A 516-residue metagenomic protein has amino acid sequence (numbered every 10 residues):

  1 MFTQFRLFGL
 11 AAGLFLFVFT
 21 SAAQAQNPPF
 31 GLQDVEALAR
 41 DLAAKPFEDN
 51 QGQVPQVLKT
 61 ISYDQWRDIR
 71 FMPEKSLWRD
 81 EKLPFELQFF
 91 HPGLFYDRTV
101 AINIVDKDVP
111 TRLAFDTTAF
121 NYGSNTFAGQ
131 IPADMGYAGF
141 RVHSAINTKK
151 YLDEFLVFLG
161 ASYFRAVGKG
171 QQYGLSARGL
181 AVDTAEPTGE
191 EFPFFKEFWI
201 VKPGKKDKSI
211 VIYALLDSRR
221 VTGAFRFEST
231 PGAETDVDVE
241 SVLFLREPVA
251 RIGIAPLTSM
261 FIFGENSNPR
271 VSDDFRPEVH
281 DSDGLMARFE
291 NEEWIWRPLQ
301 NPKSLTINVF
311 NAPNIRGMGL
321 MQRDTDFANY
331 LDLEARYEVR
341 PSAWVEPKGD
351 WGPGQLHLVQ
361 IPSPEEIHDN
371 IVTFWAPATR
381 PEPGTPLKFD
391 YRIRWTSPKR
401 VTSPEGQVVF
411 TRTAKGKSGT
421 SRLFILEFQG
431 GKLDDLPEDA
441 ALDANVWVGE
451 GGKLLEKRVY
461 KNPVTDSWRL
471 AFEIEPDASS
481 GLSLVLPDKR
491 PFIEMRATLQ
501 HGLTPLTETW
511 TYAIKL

Functional and structural regions predicted by a protein language model:
M1-A11: Bacterial N-terminal signal peptides that target proteins for export
G9-F19: Bacterial N-terminal signal peptides
S21-A25: Sec/Tat signal peptide C-region and signal peptidase I cleavage site
Q26-Y63, I69-M72, F90, N329-L516: Terminal accessory/anchoring regions of large secretory-pathway or extracellular enzymes
L32-E186: Solvent-exposed N-terminal domain segments of exported/luminal and surface proteins
D64, V157-L159, Q171, I254 (+3 more regions): A contiguous, surface-exposed recognition patch within enzymatic or periplasmic domains that forms
G174-G232, G352-P364, H368: Extended, loop-rich substrate-binding clefts of extracytoplasmic carbohydrate-active enzymes
R226-R276: Acidic (Asp/Glu-rich), glycine- and aromatic
